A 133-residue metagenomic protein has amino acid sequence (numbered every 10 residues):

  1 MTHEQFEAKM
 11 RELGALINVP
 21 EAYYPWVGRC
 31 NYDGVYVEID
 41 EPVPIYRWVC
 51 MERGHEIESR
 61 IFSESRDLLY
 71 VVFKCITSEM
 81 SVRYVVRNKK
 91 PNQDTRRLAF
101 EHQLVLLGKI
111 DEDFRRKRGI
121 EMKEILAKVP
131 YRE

Functional and structural regions predicted by a protein language model:
M1-E38: N-terminal "first-domain core" detector
T2, S81-E133: Intrinsically disordered, low-complexity, charge-dense segments enriched in Lys/Arg and Glu/Asp interspersed
K9-L16, V71, I110, K128: Residues that form generic nucleotide/phosphate-binding pockets
V19, C50-G54, K89-N92: Generic, low-specificity signal for short hydrophobic/alpha-helical stretches with a mild N-terminal bias, encompassing
V19, T77-S81: A generic secondary-structure boundary signal that marks alpha-helix termini
G28-I57: Short aromatic-glycine-(Arg/Gly/Cys) micro-motifs in beta-strand/loop hairpins
Y46-S78: Aromatic- and glycine-enriched beta-alpha-beta binding-site module
